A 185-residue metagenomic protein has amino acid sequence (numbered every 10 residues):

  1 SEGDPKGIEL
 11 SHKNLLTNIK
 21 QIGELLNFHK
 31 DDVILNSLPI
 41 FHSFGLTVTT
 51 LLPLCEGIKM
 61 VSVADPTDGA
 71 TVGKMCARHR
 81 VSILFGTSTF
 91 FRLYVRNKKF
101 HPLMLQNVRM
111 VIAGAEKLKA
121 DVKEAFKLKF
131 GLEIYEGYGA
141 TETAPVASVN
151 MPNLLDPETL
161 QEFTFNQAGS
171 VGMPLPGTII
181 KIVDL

Functional and structural regions predicted by a protein language model:
S1-G3, E116-K117: Conserved helicase ATPase motor motifs in RecA-like P-loop NTPase domains
E2-T17: Conserved AMP-binding A3 loop
L16-V33, F41-S82, N97, P152: Conserved AMP-binding/adenylation subdomain of ANL enzymes
L35-N36, M60-V63, F85, M110-A113: Short catalytic-loop micro-motif centered on adjacent basic/acidic residues
V81-G86, V95-N166, I179: Gly/Ser/Thr-rich phosphate-binding loop
F165-P174: Short Gly/Pro-enriched turn/cap motifs at secondary-structure boundaries
P174-L185: Conserved beta-loop-beta connector loops within the AMP-binding
